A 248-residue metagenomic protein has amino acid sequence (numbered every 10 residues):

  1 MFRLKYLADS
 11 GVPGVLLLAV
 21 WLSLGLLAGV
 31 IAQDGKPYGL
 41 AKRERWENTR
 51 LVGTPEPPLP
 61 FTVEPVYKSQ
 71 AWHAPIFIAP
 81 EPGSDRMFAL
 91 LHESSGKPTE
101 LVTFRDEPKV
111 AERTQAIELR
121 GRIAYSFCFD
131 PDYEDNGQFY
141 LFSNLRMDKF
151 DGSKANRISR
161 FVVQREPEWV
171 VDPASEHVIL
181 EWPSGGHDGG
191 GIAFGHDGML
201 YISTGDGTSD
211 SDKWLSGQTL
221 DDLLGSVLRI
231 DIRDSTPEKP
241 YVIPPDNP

Functional and structural regions predicted by a protein language model:
M1-V12: N-terminal secretory signal peptides that target proteins for export/translocation
P13-L26: Bacterial N-terminal signal peptides
I31-S211: Acidic, Gly/Ser/Thr-rich repeat motifs that build Ca2+-stabilized beta-propeller blades
A71, I232-S235, I243: Conserved small-residue
N156-E166, S216-I232: Beta-propeller blade signature
W182, H187, P240-P248: Short, surface-exposed recognition loops and adjoining beta-strand edges that mediate ligand/DNA contacts, enriched
G217-L224, E238-D246: Short, flexible helix-coil linker/hinge segments at the edges of structured domains or between repeats
